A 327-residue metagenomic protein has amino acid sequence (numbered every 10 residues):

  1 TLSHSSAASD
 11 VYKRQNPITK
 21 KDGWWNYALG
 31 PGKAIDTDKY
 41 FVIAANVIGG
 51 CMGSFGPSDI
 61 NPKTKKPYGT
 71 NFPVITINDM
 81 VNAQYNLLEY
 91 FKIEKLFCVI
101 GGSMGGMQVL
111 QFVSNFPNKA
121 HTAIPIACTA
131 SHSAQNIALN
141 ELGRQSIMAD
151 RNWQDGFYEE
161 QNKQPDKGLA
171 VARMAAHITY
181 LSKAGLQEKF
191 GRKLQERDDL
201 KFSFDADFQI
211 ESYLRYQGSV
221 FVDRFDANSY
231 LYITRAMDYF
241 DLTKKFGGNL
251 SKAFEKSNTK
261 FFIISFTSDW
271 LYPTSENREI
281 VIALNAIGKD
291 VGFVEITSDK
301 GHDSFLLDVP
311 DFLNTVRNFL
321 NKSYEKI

Functional and structural regions predicted by a protein language model:
T1-A8, Y12: Single conserved hydrophobic/aromatic residue that forms the stacking wall/gate of nucleotide- or nucleobase-binding
D10-M107, S114, N118-A130, Q135-E141 (+1 more regions): Gly/Pro-rich cap/lid or specificity-loop segments adjacent to the active site
P125-V220: Alpha/beta-hydrolase-fold enzymes
D226-N228, K256-F261, I287: Short, proline-enriched alpha-helix->beta-strand connector loops that line the catalytic pocket of alpha/beta-hydrolase
F240, S268-Y272: Acidic catalytic loop of the alpha/beta-hydrolase fold
F246-L250, P273-A283: Short alpha-helix in the alpha/beta-hydrolase fold that links the catalytic acid
I263-S265: Short beta-strand/loop motif that positions the catalytic acidic residue of the alpha/beta-hydrolase fold
I287-I327: Catalytic active-site module of serine/aspartate enzymes centered on a nucleophile-bearing elbow/loop
